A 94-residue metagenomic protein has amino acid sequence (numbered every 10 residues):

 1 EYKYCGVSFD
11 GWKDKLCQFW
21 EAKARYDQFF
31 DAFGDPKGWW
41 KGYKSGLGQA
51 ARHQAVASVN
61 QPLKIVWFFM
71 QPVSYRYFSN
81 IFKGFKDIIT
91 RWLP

Functional and structural regions predicted by a protein language model:
E1-C5, F9-D10: A short acidic/basic microdomain associated with nuclease active sites
Y2, F19-W20, D87-R91: Generic preference for hydrophobic/aromatic residues in regular secondary structure cores
Y4-C5, G46-A50, S74: Amphipathic coiled-coil/heptad-repeat helices and related helical stalk/stem segments that mediate oligomerization
S8, L16, D35-P36, L63 (+1 more regions): Acidic, low-complexity intrinsically disordered regions
D10-A32, H53: Conserved catalytic cores of phosphodiester-cleaving nucleases, focusing on short active-site segments
W12, W20, W39-W40, W67 (+1 more regions): A residue-identity detector for tryptophan
Q28-A51, V56, L93: Catalytic phosphate/metal-binding cores of nucleic-acid and nucleotide-processing enzymes, i.e., regions that mediate
A51-P94: Active-site or metal-binding loop neighborhoods of secreted/extracellular toxin and effector enzymes
